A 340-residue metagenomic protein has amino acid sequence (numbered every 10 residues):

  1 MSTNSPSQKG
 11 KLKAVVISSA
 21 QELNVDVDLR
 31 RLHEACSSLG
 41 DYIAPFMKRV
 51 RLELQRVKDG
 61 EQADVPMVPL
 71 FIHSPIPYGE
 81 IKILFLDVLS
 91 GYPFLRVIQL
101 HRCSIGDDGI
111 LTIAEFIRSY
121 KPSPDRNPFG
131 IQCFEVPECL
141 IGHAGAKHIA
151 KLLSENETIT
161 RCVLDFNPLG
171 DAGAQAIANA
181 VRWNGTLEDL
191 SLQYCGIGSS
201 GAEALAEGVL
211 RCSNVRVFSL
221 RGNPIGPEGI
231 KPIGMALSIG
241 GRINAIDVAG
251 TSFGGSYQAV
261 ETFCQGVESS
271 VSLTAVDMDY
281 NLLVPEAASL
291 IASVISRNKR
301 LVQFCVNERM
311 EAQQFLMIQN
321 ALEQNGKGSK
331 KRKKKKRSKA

Functional and structural regions predicted by a protein language model:
M1-A340: Leucine-rich tandem repeat or coiled-coil scaffolds
